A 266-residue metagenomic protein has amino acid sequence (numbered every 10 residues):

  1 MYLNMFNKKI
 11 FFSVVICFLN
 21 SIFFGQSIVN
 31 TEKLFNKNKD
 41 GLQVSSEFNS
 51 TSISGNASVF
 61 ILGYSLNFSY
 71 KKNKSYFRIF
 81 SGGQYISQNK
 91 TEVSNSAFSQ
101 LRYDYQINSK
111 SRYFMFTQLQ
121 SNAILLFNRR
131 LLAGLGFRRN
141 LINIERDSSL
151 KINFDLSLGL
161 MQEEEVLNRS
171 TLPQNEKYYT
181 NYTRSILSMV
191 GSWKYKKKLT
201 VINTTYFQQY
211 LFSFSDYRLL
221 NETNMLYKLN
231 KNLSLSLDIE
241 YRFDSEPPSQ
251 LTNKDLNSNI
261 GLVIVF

Functional and structural regions predicted by a protein language model:
E32-G41, K71-Y76, K110, L125-F127 (+3 more regions): Short loop/turn motifs that connect adjacent beta-strands in outer-membrane beta-barrel proteins
F48-S50, L66, I79-G83, L101 (+6 more regions): Transmembrane beta-barrel strands of outer-membrane/channel proteins
S50-S54, K72, G83-S87, L119-A123 (+5 more regions): Transmembrane beta-strands of outer-membrane beta-barrel pores
S52-F60, Q88-S94, S121-R129, Y210-R218 (+1 more regions): Solvent-exposed loop/turn segments connecting transmembrane beta-strands in outer-membrane beta-barrel proteins
S69-N73, D104-Q106, N122, R138-I144 (+4 more regions): Structural signature of outer-membrane beta-barrel channels/translocons
K90-R184, S236: Outer-membrane pore/translocation modules
K151-K231: Outer-membrane beta-barrel transmembrane domain signature
K254-F266: Outer-membrane beta-barrel "beta-signal"
